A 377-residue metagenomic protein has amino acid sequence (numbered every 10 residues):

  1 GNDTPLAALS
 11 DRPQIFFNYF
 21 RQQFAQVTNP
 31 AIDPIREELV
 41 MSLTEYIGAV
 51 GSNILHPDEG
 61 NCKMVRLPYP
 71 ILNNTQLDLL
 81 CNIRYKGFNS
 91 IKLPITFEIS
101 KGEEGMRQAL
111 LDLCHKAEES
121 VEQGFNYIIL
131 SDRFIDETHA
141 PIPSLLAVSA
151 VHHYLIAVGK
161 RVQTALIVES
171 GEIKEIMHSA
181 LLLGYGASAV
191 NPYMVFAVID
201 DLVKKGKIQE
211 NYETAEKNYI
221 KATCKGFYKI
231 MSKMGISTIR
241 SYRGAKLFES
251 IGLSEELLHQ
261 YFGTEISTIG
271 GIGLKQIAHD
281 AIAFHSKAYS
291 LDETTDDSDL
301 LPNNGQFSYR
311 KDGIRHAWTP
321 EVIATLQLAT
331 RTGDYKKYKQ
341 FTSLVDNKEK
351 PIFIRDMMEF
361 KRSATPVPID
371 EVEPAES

Functional and structural regions predicted by a protein language model:
G1-R107, K116-S120, F125-Y127, H178-S179 (+1 more regions): Flexible, glycine-rich loop/tail regions that form catalytic "lids" or insertion modules at the edges of active sites
P5, S131-A140, A165-E172: Conserved short loop/turn motifs at secondary-structure junctions
I91-L93, I128, T164-S170, L183 (+2 more regions): Hydrophobic faces of well-ordered beta-strands that scaffold small-molecule active sites in alpha/beta enzyme cores
F97-I99, R133-D136, E172-K174, F196: Active-site-proximal loop/turn and secondary-structure-junction residues that shape catalytic pockets, frequently
D132, V151, L182, T238: Conserved, mostly hydrophobic/aromatic
A140-V168, N218-K225, K229: Alpha-helix-loop-beta-strand connector modules within alpha/beta enzyme cores
E172-G186: Catalytic cores of alpha/beta
L183-K204, Y261-E265: Glycine-rich phosphate-binding active-site loops on the catalytic face of alpha/beta enzymes
